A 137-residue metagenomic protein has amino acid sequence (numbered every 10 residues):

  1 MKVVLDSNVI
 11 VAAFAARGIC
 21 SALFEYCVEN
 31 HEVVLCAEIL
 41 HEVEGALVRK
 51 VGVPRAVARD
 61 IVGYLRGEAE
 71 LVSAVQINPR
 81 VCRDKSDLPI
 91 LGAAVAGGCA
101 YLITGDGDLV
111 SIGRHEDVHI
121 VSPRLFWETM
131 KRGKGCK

Functional and structural regions predicted by a protein language model:
M1-L35: Short, well-structured N-terminal submotif of metal-dependent ribonuclease cores
D6-S7, L35-C36, G105-D106, S122-P123: A secondary-structure boundary/capping signal
A12-F14, A46, I112, T129-M130: Residues that scaffold the ATP/ADP-binding catalytic core of kinase and kinase-like folds
G18, N30, V34, A56 (+4 more regions): Residues at secondary-structure transition points
F24-I77: PIN-domain endoribonuclease scaffold, especially VapC-family toxins
G67-L102, G107: Active-site neighborhoods of divalent-metal-dependent phosphate/nucleic-acid chemistry enzymes
V81, L88, G107-K137: Acidic, PIN/NYN-like endoribonuclease modules and their adjacent C-terminal/linker elements
